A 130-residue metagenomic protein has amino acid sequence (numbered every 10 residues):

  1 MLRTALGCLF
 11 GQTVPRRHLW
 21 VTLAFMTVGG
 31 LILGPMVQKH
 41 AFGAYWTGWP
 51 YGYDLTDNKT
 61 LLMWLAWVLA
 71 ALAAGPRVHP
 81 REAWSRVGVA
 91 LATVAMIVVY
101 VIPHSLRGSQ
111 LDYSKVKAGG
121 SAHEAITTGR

Functional and structural regions predicted by a protein language model:
M1-T47, T60: Core alpha-helical transmembrane segments of integral membrane proteins
Q12-L19, Y53-T56, V78-G88: Membrane-interface helix-boundary signature
Y45-W67: Short alpha-helical packing/oligomerization segments
K59-R130: Generic detector of multi-pass transmembrane helix bundles and their immediately adjacent loops in polytopic membrane
